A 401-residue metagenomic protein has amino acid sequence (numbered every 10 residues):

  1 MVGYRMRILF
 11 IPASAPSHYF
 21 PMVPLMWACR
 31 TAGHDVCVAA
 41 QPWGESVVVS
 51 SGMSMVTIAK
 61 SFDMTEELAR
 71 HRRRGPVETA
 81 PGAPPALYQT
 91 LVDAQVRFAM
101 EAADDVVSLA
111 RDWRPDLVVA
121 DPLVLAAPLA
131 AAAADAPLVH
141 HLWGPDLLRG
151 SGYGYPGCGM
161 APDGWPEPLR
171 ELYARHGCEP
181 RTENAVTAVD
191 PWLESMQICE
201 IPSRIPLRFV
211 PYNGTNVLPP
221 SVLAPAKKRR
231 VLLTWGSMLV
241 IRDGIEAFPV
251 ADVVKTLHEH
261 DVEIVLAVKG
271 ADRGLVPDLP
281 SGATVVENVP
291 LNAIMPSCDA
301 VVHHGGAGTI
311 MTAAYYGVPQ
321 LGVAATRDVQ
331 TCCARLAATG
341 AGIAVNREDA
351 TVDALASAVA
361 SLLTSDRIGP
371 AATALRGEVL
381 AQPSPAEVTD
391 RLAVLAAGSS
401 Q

Functional and structural regions predicted by a protein language model:
Y4, L207-A300: Donor-nucleotide binding loops and adjacent catalytic segments primarily of GT-B fold Leloir glycosyltransferases
R5-A13, M22-C37, S50, Y155 (+2 more regions): Nucleotide-activated sugar donor-binding and catalytic core shared by glycosyltransferases and related lipid-linked
Q41, D163-L239, K269-R273: A nucleotide-sugar donor-handling region in carbohydrate enzymes
G44-G52, P128-A133, T182-E183, M196-S203 (+2 more regions): Short loop/helix-cap segments at secondary-structure boundaries that form the rim of catalytic
E45-S46, F62-T65, P145-S151, V329-Q330: Short gly/pro/ser/thr-enriched loop/turn and capping motifs at secondary-structure boundaries
S54-W113: Phosphate/nucleotide-donor binding subsite
T90-E171: Conserved nucleotide-sugar donor-interacting segment of glycosyltransferase catalytic cores, predominantly GT-B
D112-R114, N184, P296-S297: Alpha-helix C-terminal capping/helix-to-coil transition sites in glycosyltransferase folds
